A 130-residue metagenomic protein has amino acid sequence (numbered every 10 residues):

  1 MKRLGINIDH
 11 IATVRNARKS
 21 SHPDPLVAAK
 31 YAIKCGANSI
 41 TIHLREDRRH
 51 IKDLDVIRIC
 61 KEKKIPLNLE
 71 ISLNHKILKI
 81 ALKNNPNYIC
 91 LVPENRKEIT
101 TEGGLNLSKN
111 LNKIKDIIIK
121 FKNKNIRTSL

Functional and structural regions predicted by a protein language model:
M1-K76, L82-N85: Conserved N-terminal beta1-alpha1 strand-loop-helix module at the mouth
K76-I77, K83-L130: Conserved anion-binding
